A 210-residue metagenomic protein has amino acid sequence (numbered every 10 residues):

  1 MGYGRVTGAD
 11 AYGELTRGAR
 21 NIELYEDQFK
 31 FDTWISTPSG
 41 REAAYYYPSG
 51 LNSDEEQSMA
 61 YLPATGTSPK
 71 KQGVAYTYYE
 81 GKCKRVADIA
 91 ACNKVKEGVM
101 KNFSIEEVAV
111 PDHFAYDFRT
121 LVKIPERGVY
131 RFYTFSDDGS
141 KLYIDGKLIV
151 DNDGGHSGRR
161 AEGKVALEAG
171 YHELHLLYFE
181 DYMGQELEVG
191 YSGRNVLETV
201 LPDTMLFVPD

Functional and structural regions predicted by a protein language model:
G2-Y61: Binuclear metal-dependent phosphoesterase catalytic core
M59-R131, F135-D210: Extracellular/secretory pathway-exposed regions associated with glycan biology
